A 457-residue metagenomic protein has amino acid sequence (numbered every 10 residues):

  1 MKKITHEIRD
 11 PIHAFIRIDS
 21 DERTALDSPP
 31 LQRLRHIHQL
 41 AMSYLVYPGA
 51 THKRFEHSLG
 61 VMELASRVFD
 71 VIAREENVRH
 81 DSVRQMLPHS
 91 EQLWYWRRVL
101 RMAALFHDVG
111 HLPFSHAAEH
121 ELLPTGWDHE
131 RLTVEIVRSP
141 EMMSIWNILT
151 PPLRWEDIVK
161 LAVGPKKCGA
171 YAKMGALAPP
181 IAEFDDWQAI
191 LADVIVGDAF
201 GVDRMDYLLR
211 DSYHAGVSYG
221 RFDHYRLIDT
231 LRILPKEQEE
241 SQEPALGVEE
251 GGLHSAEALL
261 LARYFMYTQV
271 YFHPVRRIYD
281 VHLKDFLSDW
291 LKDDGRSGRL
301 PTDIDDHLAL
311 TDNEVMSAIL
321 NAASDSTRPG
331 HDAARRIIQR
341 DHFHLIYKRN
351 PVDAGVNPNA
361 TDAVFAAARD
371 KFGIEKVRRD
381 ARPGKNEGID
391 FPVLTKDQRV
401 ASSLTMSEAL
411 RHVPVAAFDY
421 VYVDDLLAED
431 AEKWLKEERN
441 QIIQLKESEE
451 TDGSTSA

Functional and structural regions predicted by a protein language model:
M1-M102, G110-Y347: Sequence-structural signature of the catalytic-core scaffold of metal-dependent phosphohydrolases that act on
V270, K284, D294-A457: Terminal helices and disordered tails flanking the catalytic cores of nucleotide-processing hydrolases
